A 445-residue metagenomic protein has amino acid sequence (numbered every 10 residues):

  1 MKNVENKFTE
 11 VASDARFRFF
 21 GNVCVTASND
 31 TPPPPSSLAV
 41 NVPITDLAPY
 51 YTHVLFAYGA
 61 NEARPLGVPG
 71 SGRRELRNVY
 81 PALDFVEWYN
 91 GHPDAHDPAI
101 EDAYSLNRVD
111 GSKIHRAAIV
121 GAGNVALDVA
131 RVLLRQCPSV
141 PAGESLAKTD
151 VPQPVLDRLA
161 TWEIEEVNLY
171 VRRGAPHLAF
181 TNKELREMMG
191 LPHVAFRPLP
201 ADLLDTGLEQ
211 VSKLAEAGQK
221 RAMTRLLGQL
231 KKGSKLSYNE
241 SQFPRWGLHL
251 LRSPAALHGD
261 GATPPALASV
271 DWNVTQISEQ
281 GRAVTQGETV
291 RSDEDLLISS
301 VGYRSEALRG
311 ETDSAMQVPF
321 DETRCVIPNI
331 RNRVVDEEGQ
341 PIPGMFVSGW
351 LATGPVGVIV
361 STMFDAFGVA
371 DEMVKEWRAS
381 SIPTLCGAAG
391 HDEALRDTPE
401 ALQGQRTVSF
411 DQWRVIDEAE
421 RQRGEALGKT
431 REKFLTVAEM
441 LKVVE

Functional and structural regions predicted by a protein language model:
M1-H53, Q229-S241, G247: N-terminal Rossmann-like dinucleotide/flavin-binding domain of flavoprotein oxidoreductases that bind FAD/FMN
M1-V4, R16, L127-E288, M373 (+2 more regions): Dinucleotide-binding/catalytic capping subdomain of oxidoreductase cores
N22, K113-R116, I164, L251: Phosphate-coordination loops involved in phosphoryl transfer and adenosine-cofactor binding
S28-P49, V68, D94, P98-I100 (+1 more regions): Conserved beta-strand-loop-beta-strand element in the redox core of flavoprotein oxidoreductases
P49-G59, A117-V120, S292-G302: Short hydrophobic core segments
R64-A160, E322-V335: Glycine-rich dinucleotide-binding loop and its adjacent helix/turn
R77, V334, E338-E445: C-terminal, flexible cofactor-proximal segment of oxidoreductases
R77-Y104, A266, S278-T353: FAD-site-proximal beta/loop scaffold in flavoenzymes
